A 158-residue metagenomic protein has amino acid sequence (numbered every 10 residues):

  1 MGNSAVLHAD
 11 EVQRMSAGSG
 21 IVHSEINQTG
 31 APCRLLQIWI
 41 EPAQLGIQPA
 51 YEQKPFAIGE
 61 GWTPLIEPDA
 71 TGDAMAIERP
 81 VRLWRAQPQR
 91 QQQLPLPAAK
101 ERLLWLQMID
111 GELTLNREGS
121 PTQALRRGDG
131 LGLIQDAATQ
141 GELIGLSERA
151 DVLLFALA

Functional and structural regions predicted by a protein language model:
M1-A158: Jelly-roll (double-stranded beta-helix
